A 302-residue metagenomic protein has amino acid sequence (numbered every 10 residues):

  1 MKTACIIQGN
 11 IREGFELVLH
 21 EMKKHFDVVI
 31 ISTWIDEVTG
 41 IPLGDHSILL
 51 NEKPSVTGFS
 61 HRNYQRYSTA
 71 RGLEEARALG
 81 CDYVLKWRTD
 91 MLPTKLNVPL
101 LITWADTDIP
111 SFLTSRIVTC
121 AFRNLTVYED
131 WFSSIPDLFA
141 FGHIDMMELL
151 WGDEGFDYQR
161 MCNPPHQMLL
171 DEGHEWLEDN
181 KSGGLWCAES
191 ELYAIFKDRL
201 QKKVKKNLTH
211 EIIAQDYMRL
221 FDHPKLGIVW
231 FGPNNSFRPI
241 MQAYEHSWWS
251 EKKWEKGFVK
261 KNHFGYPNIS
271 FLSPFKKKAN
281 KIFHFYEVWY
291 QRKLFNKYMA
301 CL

Functional and structural regions predicted by a protein language model:
M1-W87, M91-L302: ER/Golgi luminal nucleotide-sugar-dependent glycosyltransferases, focusing on the catalytic module
